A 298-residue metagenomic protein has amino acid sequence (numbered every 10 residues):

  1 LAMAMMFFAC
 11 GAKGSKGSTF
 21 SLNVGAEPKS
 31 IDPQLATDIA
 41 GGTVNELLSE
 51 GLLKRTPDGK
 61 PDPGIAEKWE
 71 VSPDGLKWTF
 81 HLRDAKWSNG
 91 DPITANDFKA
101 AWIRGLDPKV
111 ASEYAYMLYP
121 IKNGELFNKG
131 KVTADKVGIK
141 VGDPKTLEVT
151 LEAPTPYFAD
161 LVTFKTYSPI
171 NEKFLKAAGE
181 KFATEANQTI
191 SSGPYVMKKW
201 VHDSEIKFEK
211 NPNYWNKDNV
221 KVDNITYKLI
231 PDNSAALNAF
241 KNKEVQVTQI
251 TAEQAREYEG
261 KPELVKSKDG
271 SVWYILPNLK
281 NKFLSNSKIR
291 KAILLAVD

Functional and structural regions predicted by a protein language model:
L1-F20, S30-P33, K60, D84: Short, low-complexity disordered leader/linker segments with a strong preference for bacterial N-terminal type II
G17-K29, E67, K77-L82, F98-A101 (+4 more regions): Short, well-ordered beta-strand elements
N23-P73, I103, I190: N-terminal lobe/hinge region of extracytoplasmic solute-binding protein
E67-Y114, E148, F283: Aromatic- and charge-enriched surface segment that lines or borders ligand/interaction sites
A95-A101, P144-T150, G193-P194, V222-N224 (+2 more regions): Alpha-helical secondary-structure segments
K99, E113-E172: Surface-exposed binding/hinge segments that line and control ligand-binding clefts or catalytic entry sites
K145, L151-V220, N224: Gly/Pro-rich hinge or "lid" segments in bacterial periplasmic/extracellular proteins
P212-E257: Ligand-site clamp/hinge motif
